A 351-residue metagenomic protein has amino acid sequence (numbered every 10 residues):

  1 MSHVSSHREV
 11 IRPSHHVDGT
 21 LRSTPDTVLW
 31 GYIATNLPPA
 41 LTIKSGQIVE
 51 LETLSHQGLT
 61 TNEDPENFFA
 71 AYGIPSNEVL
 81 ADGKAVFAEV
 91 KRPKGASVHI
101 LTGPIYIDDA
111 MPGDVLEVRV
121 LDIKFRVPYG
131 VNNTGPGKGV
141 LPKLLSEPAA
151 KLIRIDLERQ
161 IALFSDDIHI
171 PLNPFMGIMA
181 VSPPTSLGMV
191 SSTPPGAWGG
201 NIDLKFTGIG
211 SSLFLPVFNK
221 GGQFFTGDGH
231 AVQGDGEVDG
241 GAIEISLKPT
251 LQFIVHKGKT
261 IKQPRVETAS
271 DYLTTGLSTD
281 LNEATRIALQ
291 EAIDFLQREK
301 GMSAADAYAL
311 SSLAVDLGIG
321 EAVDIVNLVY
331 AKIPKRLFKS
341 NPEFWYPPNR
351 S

Functional and structural regions predicted by a protein language model:
I11-R12, D18-K94: N-terminal, Lys/Arg-enriched amphipathic/low-complexity engagement segments that precede the first folded domain
I43, I107-A110, T207: Short, well-ordered loop/turn sites that connect or cap secondary structure elements
L51, V115-V118, L215: A generic structural signal for residues embedded in beta-strands
H56-F68, I123-N133, G221-A231, G320-V323: Short, Lys/Arg- and Gly-enriched loop/turn segments at beta-strand edges
E78-V79, V86-E89, K94-Y106, V115-K205: Intrinsically disordered, low-complexity linker/loop segments enriched in Gly/Pro and charged/polar residues
L172-N282, I293: Conserved mixed alpha/beta catalytic, RNA-binding, or beta-rich assembly cores of soluble enzyme, regulatory
G276-S351: C-terminal alpha-helical interaction appendages
